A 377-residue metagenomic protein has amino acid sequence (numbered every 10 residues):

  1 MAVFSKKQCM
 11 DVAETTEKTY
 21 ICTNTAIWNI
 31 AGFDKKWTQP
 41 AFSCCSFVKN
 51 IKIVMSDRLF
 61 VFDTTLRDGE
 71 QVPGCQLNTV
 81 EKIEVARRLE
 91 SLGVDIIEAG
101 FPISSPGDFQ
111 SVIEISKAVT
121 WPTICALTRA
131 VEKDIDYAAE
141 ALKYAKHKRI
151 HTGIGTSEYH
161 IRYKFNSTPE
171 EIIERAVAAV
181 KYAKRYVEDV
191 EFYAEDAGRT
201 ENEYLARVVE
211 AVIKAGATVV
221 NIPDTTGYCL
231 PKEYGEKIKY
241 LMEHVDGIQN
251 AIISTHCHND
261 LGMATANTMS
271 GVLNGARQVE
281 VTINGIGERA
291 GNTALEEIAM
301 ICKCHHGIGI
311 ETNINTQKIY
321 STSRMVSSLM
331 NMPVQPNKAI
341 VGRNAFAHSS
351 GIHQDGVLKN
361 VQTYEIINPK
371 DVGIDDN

Functional and structural regions predicted by a protein language model:
Q8-E14, I21, A26: Short linear segments in intrinsically disordered or otherwise low-structure-confidence regions
C22-V131, N377: N-terminal capping/small domains of soluble enzymes
I27-F42, F47-V54, R58-L59, D63-T65 (+1 more regions): A mid-to-C-terminal "edge-of-domain" accessory segment
V61-T64, I97-A99, P122-T128, K148-T152 (+4 more regions): Hydrophobic faces of well-ordered beta-strands that scaffold small-molecule active sites in alpha/beta enzyme cores
R67, P102-S104, L127-V131, G153-S157 (+4 more regions): Active-site beta-loop-alpha junctions enriched in small/polar residues
L77-V94, K117, E132-I248, M269 (+1 more regions): Alpha/beta enzyme core
S104-K146, T168-P169, E201-V208, V281-G307: Active-site loop-helix segments enriched in His/Asp/Glu that coordinate and activate a nucleophilic water at divalent
C229, E236-H348, I352-K359: Catalytic alpha/beta core domains of metabolic enzymes, predominantly
